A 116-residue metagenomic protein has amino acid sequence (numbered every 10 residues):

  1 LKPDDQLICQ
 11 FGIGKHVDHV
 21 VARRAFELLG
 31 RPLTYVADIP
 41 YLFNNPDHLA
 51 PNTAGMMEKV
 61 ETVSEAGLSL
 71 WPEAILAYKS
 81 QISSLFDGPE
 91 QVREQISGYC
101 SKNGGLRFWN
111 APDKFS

Functional and structural regions predicted by a protein language model:
L1-L28: Active-site beta-strand->loop->alpha-helix modules in alpha/beta enzyme cores, enriched in Gly/His/Asp(Glu)
R31-S116: The feature marks non-catalytic terminal segments
